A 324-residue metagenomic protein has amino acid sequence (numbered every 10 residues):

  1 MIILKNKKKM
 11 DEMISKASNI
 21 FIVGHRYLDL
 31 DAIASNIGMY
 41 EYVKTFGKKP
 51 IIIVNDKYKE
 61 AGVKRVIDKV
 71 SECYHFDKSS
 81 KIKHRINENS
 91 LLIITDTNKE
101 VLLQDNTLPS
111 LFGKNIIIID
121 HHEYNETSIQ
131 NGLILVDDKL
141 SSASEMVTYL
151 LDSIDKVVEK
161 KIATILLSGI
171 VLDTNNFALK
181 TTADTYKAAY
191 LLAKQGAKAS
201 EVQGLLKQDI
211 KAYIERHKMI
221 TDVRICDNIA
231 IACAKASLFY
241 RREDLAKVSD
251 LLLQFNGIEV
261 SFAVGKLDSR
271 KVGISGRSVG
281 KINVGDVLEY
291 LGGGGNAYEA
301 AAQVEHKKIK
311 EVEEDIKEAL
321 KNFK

Functional and structural regions predicted by a protein language model:
M1-M10, L108-I117, D138-A143, V147: An acidic intrinsically disordered interaction segment
I2-Y27, A32-C73, I82-L91, L172-K324: Hydrophobic helix-and-loop "lid/oligomerization" segment in the mid-to-C-terminal part of catalytic domains
D11, S80-K83, D105-L108, I134-D137 (+2 more regions): A generic local secondary-structure boundary/capping motif
I22, V54, T95, I118-I119 (+1 more regions): General beta-strand structural signal in soluble alpha/beta enzymes
M39-Y40, P109-F112, L135, A188: Glycine-rich, phosphate-binding/catalytic loops in enzymes
S71, F76-L133: Active-site cofactor/cluster-binding pocket
I116-I118, L133-V136, I229-I231, A263: Conserved beta-strand scaffold positions in the cores of enzyme catalytic domains, especially in NTP/NDP-utilizing
I119-A189: Short alpha-helices
